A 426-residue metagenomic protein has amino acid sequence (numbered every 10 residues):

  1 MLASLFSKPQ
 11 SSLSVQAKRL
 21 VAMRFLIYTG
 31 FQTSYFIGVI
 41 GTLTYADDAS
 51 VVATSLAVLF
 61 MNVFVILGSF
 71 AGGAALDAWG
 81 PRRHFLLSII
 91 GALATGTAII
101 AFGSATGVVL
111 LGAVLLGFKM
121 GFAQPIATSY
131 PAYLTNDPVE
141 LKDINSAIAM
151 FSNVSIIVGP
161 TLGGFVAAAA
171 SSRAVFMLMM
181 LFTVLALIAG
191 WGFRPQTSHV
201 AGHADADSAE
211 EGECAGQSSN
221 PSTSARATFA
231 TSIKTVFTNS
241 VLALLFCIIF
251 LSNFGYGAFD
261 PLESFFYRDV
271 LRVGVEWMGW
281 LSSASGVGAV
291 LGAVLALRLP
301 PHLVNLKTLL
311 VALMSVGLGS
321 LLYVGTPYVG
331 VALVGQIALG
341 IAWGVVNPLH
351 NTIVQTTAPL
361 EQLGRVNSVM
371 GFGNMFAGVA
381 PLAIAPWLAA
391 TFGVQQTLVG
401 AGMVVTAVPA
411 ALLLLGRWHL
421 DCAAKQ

Functional and structural regions predicted by a protein language model:
M1-A17, Q196-F246: Juxtamembrane intracellular "pre-TM" segments in multi-pass secondary transporters
L2-V63, N239-S283: Helix-loop boundary and gating motifs at the non-cytosolic
R19-F36, M61-A74, G80-I89, G112-A168 (+4 more regions): Substrate-agnostic recognition of the 12-TM MFS/MFS-like secondary transporter fold
G38-A46, V158-M179, D269-V270, A380-L398: Transmembrane alpha-helix termini and helix-breaking/packing motifs in multi-pass membrane transporters
A78-I89, P301-L313: Cytoplasmic membrane-interface "Motif A"-like loop-to-helix N-cap segments of 12-TM Major Facilitator Superfamily
I90-S104, M314-P327: C-terminal ends and interior cores of transmembrane alpha-helices in multi-pass membrane transporters/permeases
A101-A113, V324-G335: Helix-loop junctions at membrane interfaces in 12-TM secondary transporters
F182-D207, L414-Q426: Helix-loop junctions on the cytosolic side of multi-pass membrane transporters, especially the intracellular loop
